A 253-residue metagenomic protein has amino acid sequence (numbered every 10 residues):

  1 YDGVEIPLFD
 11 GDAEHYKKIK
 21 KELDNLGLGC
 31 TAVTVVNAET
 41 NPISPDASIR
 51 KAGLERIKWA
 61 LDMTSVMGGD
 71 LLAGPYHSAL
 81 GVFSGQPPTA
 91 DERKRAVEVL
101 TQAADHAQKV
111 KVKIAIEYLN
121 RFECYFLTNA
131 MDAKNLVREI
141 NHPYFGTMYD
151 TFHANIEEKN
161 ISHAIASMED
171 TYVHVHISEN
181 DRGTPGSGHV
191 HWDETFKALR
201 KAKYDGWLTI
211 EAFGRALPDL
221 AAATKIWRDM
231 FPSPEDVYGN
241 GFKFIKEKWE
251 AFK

Functional and structural regions predicted by a protein language model:
Y1, A32-E39, P75-H77: Short, conserved active-site loops that position catalytic residues or coordinate cofactors/metal ions across diverse
Y1-G3, G27: A common structural microfeature
G3-K18, N41-I43, L80-S84, F122-L127 (+3 more regions): Acidic-and-aromatic substrate-binding clefts and catalytic sites of carbohydrate-active enzymes
E5, A32-T34, A73, A115 (+2 more regions): Conserved beta-strand positions in the central sheet of alpha/beta enzyme cores
L8-G11, N37, Y76, Y172 (+2 more regions): Residues that line or immediately flank small-molecule/substrate-binding pockets and catalytic motifs
D12-T34, W59-G69, T101-V110, V137-N141 (+2 more regions): Acidic (Asp/Glu)-rich catalytic clusters
D24-N25, P45-G146, R228, P232-D236: Active-site acidic/histidine proton-transfer and metal-coordination neighborhood in alpha/beta enzyme cores
G68-D70, L127-Y149, A154-K253: Histidine-acidic metal/acid-base catalytic patches
